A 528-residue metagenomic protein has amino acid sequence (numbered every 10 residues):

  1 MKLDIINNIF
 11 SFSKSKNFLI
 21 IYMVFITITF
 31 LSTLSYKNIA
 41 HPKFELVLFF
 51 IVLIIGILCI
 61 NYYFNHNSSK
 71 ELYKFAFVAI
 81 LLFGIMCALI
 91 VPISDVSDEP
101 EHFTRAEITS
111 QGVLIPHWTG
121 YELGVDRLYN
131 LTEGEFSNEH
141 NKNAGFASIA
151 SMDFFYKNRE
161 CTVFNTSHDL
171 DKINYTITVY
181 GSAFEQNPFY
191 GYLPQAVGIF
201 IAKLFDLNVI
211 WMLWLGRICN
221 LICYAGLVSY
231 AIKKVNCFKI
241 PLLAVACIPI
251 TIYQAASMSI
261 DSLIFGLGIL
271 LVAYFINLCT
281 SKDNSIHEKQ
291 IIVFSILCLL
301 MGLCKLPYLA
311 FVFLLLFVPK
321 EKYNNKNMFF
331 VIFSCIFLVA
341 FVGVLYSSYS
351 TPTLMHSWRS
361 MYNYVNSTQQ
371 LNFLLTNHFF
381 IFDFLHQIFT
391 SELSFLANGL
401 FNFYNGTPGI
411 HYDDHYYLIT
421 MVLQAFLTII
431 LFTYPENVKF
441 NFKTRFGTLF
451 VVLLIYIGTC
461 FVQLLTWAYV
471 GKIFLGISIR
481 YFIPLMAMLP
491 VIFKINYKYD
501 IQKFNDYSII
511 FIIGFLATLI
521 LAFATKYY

Functional and structural regions predicted by a protein language model:
K2-I26, T33-I85, M328-S334, F440 (+1 more regions): Start-transfer (signal-anchor) and selected internal transmembrane alpha helices of multi-pass inner/ER membrane
S13, Y323-M328, I430-L453: Membrane-interface helix-loop-helix junctions at transmembrane boundaries of multi-pass membrane enzymes, predominantly
K16-Y22, I26, L207-I210, S229-I250: Transmembrane-helix signature of polytopic, membrane-embedded enzymes that assemble or transfer cell-envelope glycans
V113-L213: Interfacial juxtamembrane loops and adjacent helix segments that form the catalytic/substrate-binding surfaces
S257-I264: Short acidic/glycine- and proline-prone juxtamembrane loop motifs at membrane-interface regions of multi-pass membrane
F275-D283, L309-L338: Perimembrane helix-loop-helix junctions
Q290-L306, F311-F317: Membrane-interface alpha helices of multi-pass inner-membrane proteins
S347-P435: Membrane-lumen/periplasm interface segments of multi-pass, membrane-embedded glycan/lipid transferases
